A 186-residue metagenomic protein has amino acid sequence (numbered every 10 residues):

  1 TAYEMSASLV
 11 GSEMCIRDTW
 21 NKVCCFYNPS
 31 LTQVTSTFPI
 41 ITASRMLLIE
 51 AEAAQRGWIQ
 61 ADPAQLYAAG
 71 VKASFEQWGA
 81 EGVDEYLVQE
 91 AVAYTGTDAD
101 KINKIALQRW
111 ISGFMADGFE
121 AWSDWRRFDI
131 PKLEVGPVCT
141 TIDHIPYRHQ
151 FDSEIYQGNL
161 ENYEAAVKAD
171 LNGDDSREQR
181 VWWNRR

Functional and structural regions predicted by a protein language model:
T1-C15: Short, small-residue-biased leader/transition segments that mark boundaries at the very start of proteins
S12-E13, R17-R186: Acidic/polar-rich alpha-helix caps and helix-coil junctions
